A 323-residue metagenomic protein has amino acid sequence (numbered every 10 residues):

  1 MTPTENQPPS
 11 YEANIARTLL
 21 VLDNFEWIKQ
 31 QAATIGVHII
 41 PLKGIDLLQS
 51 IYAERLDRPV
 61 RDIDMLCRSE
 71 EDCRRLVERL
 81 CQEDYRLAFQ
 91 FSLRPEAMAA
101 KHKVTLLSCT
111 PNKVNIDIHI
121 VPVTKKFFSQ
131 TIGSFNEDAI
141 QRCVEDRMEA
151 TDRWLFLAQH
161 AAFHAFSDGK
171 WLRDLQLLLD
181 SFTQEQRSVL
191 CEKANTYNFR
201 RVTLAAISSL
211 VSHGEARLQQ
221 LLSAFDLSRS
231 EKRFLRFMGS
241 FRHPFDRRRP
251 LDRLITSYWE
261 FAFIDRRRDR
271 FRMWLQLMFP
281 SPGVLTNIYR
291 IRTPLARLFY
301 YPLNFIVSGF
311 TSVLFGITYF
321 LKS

Functional and structural regions predicted by a protein language model:
M1-R61, C67-S323: Conserved NTP-donor binding/palm subdomain of two-metal-ion nucleotidyltransferases/polymerases, i.e., the charged
